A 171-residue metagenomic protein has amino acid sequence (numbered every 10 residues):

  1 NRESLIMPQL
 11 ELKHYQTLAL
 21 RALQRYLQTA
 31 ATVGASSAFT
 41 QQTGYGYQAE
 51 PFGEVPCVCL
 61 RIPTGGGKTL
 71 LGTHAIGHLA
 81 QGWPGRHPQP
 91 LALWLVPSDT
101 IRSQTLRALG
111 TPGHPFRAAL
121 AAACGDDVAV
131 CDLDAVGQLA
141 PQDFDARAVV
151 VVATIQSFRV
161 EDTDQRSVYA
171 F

Functional and structural regions predicted by a protein language model:
N1-F171: RecA-like P-loop NTPase motor core of helicase/translocase proteins
